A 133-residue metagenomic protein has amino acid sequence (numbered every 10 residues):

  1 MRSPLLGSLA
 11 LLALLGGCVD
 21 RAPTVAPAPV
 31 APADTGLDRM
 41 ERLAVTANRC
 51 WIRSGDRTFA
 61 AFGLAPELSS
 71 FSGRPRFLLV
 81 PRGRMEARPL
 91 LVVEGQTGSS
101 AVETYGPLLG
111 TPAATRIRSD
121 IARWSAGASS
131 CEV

Functional and structural regions predicted by a protein language model:
M1-L9: Bacterial N-terminal signal peptides that target proteins for export
L12-P32: Bacterial Sec signal peptide processing site at the extreme N-terminus
P23-V30, G98-G106: Acidic/histidine-rich, surface-exposed loop or edge segments in extracytoplasmic proteins
T35-G73: Post-signal-peptide N-terminal segment of Sec-exported extracytoplasmic proteins
V45, A101-E103, P107-V133: C-terminal partner/receptor-binding element of secreted or periplasmic proteins
R76-R82, T104: Short beta-strand segments that buttress and anchor functional surface loops
R82-R84, Q96-G98, P107-L109: Solvent-exposed coil/turn segments that connect beta secondary-structure elements in extracytoplasmic/periplasmic
M85-L91: Short, surface-exposed coil-to-beta transition loops
